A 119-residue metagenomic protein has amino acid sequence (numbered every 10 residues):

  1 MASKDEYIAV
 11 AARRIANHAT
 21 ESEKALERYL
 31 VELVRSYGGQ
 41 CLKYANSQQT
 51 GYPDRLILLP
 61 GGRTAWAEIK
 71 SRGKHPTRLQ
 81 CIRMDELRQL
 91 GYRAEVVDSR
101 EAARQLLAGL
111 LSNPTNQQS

Functional and structural regions predicted by a protein language model:
M1-S119: Catalytic phosphate/metal-binding cores of nucleic-acid and nucleotide-processing enzymes, i.e., regions that mediate
